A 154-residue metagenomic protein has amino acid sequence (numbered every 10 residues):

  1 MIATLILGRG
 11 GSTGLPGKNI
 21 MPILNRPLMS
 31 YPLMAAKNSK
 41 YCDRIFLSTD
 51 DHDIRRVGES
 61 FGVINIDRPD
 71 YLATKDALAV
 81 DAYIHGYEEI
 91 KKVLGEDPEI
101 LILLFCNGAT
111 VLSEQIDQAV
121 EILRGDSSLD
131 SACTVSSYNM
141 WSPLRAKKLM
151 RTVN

Functional and structural regions predicted by a protein language model:
M1-S48: N-terminal glycine-rich phosphate-binding loop and ensuing alpha1 helix
L5, F46, I66, D130-A132: Structural detector of well-ordered beta-strand residues that form the stable sheet scaffold of enzyme domains
K37, G95, R124-G125: Residue-level signal for alpha-helix termini/capping positions
C42, E96-P98, S128-L129: Short, high-confidence coil segments that cap the C-terminus of an alpha-helix and link into the following beta-strand
F46, H52-I102, V111, Q118: Short phosphate-binding loop-to-helix
L104-C106: Active-site acidic Asp-centered loop
A109-N154: Conserved core of the sugar-phosphate nucleotidyltransferase
